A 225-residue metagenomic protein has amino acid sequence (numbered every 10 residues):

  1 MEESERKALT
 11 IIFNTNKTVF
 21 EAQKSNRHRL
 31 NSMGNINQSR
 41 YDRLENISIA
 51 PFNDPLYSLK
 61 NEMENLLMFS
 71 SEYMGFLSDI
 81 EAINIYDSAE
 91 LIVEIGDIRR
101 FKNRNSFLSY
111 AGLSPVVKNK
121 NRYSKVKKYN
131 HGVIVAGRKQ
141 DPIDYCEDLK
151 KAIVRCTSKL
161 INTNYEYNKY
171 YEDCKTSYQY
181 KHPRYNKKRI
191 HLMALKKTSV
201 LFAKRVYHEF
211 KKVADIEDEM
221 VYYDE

Functional and structural regions predicted by a protein language model:
M1-F76: Long, charge-rich intrinsically disordered scaffolds of nucleic-acid metabolism proteins
I11-E21, A89, V93, K151-K159 (+1 more regions): Short, hydrophobic/amphipathic alpha-helical patches that form generic packing surfaces within helical domains
T15, S48, F52-P55, L149 (+1 more regions): Hydrophobic (often cysteine-bearing) scaffold residues that line and stabilize catalytic clefts of nucleotide/cofactor
Q23-R27, D97-R100, S158-N168, K204-D218: Short helix-capping/linker segments at secondary-structure and domain boundaries
Q38, D42, L67-S70, E81 (+4 more regions): Conserved phosphate/pyrophosphate-binding and hydrolysis machinery centered on Walker-type P-loop NTPases, extending
S78-D79, E90-K187, H191: Phosphate-backbone recognition surface of nucleic-acid-processing proteins
N84-I85, F107: Small-residue hinge/turn detector
R122, N168-E225: Low-complexity, acidic/Ser/Thr- and charged residue-rich accessory regions of DNA metabolism proteins
